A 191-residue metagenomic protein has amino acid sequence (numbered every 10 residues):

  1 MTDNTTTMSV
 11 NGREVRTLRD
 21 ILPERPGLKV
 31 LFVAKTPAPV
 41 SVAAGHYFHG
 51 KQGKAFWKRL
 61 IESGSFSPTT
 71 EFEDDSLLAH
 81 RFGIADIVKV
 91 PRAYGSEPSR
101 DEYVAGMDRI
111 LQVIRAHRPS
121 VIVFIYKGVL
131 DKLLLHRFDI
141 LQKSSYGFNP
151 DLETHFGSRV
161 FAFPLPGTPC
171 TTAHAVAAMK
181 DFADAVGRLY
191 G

Functional and structural regions predicted by a protein language model:
M1-G27, G50-Q52, Y94-L111, L135-G191: C-terminal capping/extension of enzyme domains
K29-K35: Short, hydrophobic/glycine-enriched beta-strand segments
F32, R81, S145: Short glycine/serine/threonine-biased micro-segments
V33, F124-I125, F163: Short hydrophobic segments within beta-strands
T36-V40, K54, K89-R92, K127-D131 (+1 more regions): Short, solvent-exposed loop/turn segments at secondary-structure junctions
V40-E102: Short, surface-exposed acidic-centric catalytic microdomains
A79-H136: Internal catalytic-core helix/loop-beta-alpha segment that presents or stabilizes conserved functional determinants
